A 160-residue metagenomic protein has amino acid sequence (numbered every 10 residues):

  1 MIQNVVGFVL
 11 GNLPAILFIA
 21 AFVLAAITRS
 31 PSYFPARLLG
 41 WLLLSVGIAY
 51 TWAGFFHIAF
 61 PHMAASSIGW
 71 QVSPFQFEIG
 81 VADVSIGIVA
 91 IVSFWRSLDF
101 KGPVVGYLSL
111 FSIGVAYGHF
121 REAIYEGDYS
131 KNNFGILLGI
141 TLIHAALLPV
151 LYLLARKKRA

Functional and structural regions predicted by a protein language model:
M1-A21: Hydrophobic transmembrane alpha-helical segments in integral membrane proteins
N4-V6, A65-Q76, D128-I140: Non-cytosolic membrane-interface motifs at loop->transmembrane helix junctions
A21-A25, V92-S93, H144-A160: Membrane-water interface at the C-terminal end of transmembrane alpha helices
I27-L42, W95-K101, Y129, A160: Membrane-interface helix-boundary motifs at transmembrane edges
T28, I58-A65, G118-G127: Juxtamembrane "helix-exit" motif on the non-cytosolic side of transmembrane helices
L43-A59, P74-I91: Core segments of alpha-helical transmembrane spans in multipass integral membrane proteins
A82-I86, V104-F120, I140-L147: Hydrophobic alpha-helical membrane segments
F94-V104, Y117-F134: Membrane-helix boundary connector in multi-pass membrane proteins
